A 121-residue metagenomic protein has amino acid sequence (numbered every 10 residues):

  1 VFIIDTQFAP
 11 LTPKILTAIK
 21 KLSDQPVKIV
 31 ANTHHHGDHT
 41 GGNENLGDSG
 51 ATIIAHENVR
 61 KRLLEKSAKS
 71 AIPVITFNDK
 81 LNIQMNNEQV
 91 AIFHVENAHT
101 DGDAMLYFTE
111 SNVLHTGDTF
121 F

Functional and structural regions predicted by a protein language model:
V1-I19, A104-Y107, V113-D118: Conserved beta-strand hairpin/beta-sheet module of binuclear metal-dependent hydrolase folds, prominently
F2, P10-T52: Active-site metal-binding motif and surrounding structural segment of the metallo-beta-lactamase
I4-Q7, N32-H36, A55-N58, H94-V95 (+2 more regions): Active-site-proximal beta-strand/loop segments in catalytic clefts of secreted hydrolases
D5, I19, H34, L46 (+5 more regions): Divalent metal-coordination and catalytic microenvironments
P10-L11, H35-G41, R60-L63, T100-G102 (+1 more regions): Active-site environment of divalent metal-dependent phosphoester hydrolases
K14-A18, L22-S23, F77, Q84 (+1 more regions): Amphipathic repeat-derived elements
S49, I54-G102, F108-S111: Metallo-beta-lactamase
